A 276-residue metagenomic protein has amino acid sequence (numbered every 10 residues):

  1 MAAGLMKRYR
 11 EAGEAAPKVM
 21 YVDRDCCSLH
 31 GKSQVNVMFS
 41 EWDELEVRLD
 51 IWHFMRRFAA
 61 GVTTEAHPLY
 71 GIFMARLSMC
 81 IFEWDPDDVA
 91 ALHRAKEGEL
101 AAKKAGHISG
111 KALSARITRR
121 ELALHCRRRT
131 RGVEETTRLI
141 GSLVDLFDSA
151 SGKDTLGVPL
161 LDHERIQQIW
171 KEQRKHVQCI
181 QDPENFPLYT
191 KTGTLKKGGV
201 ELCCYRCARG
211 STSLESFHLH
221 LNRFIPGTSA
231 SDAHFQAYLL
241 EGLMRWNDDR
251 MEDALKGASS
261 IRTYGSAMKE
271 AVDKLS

Functional and structural regions predicted by a protein language model:
M1-A3, C27-M38, F58-T63, F217 (+2 more regions): A short acidic (Asp/Glu
M1-S28, V35-V37, H53: RNase H-like nuclease fold core
M38-G71: Inter-helix linker motif
T63-P86: A polyampholytic, Gly/Pro-enriched intrinsically disordered region
D87-S276: Acidic/histidine-rich catalytic cores and adjacent linkers of DNA breakage/strand-transfer/modification proteins
